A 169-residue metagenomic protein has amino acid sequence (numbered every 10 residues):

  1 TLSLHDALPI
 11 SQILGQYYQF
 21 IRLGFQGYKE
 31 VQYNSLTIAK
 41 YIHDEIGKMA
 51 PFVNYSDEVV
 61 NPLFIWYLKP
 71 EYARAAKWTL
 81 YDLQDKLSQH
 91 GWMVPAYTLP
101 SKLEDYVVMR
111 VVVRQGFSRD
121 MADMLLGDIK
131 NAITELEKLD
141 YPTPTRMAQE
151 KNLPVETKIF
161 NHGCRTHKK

Functional and structural regions predicted by a protein language model:
L4-N61, Y67-Y72: Active-site C-terminal subdomain of aminotransferase-like
L4-P9, Q84-S101: Flexible glycine/proline-rich, aromatic-decorated loop/lid segments
G27-N34, I38, A75, R114-F117 (+2 more regions): Catalytic cores of large soluble enzymes that bind and process phosphate-bearing ligands
E30-N34, G47, E58, T79-L83 (+3 more regions): Composition- and surface-driven signal marking solvent-exposed, interaction-prone regions in large proteins
N34-A39, Y55-I65, P100-D105, P144-V155: A glycine-rich phosphate-binding loop feature that marks nucleotide/adenosyl-phosphate handling sites
Y41, E45-M49, D82-W92, D128-L139: Generic non-transmembrane alpha-helical segments
F52-M93, V113, R119, E156-K168: Conserved PLP-binding catalytic core of the aspartate aminotransferase-like
L103-K169: PLP-dependent enzyme catalytic core of the Aspartate aminotransferase-like
